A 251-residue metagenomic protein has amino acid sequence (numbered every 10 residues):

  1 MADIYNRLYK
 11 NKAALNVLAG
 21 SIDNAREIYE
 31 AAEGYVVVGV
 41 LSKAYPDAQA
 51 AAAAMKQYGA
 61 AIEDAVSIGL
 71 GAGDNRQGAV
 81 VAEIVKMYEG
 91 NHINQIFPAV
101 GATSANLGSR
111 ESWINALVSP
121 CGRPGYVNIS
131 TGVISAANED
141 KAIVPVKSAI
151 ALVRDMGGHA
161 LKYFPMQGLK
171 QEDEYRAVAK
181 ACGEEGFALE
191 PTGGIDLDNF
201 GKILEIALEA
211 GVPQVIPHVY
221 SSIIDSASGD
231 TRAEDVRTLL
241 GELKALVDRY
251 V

Functional and structural regions predicted by a protein language model:
M1-N94, V146-D155, L169-Y175, G183 (+1 more regions): Conserved N-terminal beta1-alpha1 strand-loop-helix module at the mouth
A13-N16, I68, K162-Y163, L189-T192: Short catalytic-loop micro-motif centered on adjacent basic/acidic residues
V17, V36-A44, N91-A102, F164-G168 (+1 more regions): Glycine-rich phosphate-binding active-site loops on the catalytic face of alpha/beta enzymes
A19-D23, A44-P46, A72-R76, F97-A99 (+4 more regions): Active-site-proximal loop/turn and secondary-structure-junction residues that shape catalytic pockets, frequently
G73-G168: Conserved anion-binding
V81, S104-N106, I224-V251: C-terminal helical cap(s) of enzyme catalytic domains, especially alpha/beta-barrels
E184, E209-V212, Y250: Short helix-capping segments at alpha-helix termini
I203: Conserved, mostly hydrophobic/aromatic
